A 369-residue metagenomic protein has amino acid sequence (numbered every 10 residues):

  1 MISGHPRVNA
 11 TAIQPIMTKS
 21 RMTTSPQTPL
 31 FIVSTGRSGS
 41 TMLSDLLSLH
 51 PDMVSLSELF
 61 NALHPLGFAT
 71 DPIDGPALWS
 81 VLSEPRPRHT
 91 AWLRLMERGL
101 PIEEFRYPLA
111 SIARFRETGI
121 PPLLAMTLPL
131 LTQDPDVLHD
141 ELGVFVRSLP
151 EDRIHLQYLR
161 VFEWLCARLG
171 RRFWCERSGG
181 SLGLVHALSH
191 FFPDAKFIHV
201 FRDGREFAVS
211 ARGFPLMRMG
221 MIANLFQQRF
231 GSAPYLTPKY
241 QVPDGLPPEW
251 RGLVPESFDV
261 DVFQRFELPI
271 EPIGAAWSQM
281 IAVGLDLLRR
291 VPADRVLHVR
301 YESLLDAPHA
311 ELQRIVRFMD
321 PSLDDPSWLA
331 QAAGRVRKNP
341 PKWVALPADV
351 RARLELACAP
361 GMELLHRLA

Functional and structural regions predicted by a protein language model:
S3-G4: Intrinsically disordered, low-complexity segments enriched in small polar residues
V8-A12: Acidic, Ala/Val/Gly-enriched low-complexity intrinsically disordered segments
I13, T18-G36, F105-A113, P150 (+2 more regions): PAPS-dependent sulfotransferases, especially Golgi type II membrane carbohydrate sulfotransferases
I32-S34, S57, C175-R177, H199 (+1 more regions): Short beta-strand segments
T41-M53: A conserved segment at the C-terminal end of the G1
M42, L184-H190: A short acidic, amphipathic alpha-helical/loop segment
L59-W174, N224-V262: PAPS-dependent sulfation machinery
R177, L188-G213: Conserved phosphate-donor/acceptor-positioning beta-strand/loop module used by diverse small-molecule
